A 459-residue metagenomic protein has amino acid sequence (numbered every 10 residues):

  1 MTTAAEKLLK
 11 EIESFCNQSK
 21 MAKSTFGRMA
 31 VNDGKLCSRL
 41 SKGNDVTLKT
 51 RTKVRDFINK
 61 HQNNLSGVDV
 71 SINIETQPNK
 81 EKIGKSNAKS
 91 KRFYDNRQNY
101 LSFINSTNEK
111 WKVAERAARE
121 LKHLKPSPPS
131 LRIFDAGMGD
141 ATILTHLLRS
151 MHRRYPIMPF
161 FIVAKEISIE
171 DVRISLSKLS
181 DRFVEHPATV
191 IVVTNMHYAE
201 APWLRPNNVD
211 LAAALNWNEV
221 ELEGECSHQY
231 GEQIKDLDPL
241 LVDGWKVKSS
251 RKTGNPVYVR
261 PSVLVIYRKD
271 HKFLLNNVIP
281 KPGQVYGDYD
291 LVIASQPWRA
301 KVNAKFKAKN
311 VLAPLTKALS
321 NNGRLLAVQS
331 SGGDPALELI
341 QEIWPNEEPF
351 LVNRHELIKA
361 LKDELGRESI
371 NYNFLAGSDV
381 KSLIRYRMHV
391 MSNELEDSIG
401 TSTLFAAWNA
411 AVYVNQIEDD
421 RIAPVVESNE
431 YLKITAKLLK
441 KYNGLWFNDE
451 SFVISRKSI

Functional and structural regions predicted by a protein language model:
M1-Q18: A short, Lys/Arg-rich alpha-helix, primarily the initiator
S38-R55, E394: Short, basic-rich loop-to-helix N-cap that marks the start of a DNA-contacting helix
I83-S130: Class I SAM-dependent methyltransferase Rossmann-like catalytic core, especially the SAM/SAH-binding loop
P128-A141, V163: Conserved class I S-adenosyl-L-methionine
T142, H146-G287, A407-A410, V414-S428 (+3 more regions): Class I S-adenosyl-L-methionine-dependent methyltransferase module
Q284-Y286, F306-N321: A short glycine-rich, Lys/Arg-flanked "PGG" loop and its adjoining helix->strand segment in the class I
N322-S330: Conserved beta-strand signature within the Rossmann-like core of class I S-adenosyl-L-methionine
E338-G377: Conserved Class I S-adenosyl-L-methionine
